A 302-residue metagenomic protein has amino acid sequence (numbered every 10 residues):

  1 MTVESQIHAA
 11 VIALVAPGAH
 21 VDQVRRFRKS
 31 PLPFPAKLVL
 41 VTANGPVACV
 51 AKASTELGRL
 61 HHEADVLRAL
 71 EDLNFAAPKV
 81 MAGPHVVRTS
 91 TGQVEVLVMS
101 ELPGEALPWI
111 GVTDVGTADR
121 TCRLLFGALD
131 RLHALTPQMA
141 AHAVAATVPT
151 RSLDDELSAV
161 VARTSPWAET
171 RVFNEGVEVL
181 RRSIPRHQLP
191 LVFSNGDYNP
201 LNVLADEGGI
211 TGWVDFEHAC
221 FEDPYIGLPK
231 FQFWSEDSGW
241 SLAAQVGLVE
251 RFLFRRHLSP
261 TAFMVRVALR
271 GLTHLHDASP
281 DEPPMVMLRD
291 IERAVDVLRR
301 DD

Functional and structural regions predicted by a protein language model:
V3-G18, H85-V87, C122-R123, A134-G196 (+2 more regions): An alpha-helical support segment within catalytic cores of ATP-dependent transferases
P17-R26: Conserved N-terminal boundary motif of the eukaryotic protein kinase catalytic domain
R26-P35, V39-V144: ATP-binding pocket architecture of kinase catalytic cores
P31, P35-V41, V179-I226: Active-site acidic catalytic loop and adjacent metal/ATP-binding pocket of ATP-dependent phosphoryl transfer enzymes
V50-S54, M81-A82, F193-G196, V214 (+3 more regions): Short beta-strand segments
L67, V115-G116, G212, L228-F231 (+1 more regions): Glycine-rich, phosphate-binding/catalytic loops in enzymes
Y225-H257, A268-V286, A294: Active-site activation/catalytic loop segments of kinase-like enzymes and analogous catalytic loops in related
